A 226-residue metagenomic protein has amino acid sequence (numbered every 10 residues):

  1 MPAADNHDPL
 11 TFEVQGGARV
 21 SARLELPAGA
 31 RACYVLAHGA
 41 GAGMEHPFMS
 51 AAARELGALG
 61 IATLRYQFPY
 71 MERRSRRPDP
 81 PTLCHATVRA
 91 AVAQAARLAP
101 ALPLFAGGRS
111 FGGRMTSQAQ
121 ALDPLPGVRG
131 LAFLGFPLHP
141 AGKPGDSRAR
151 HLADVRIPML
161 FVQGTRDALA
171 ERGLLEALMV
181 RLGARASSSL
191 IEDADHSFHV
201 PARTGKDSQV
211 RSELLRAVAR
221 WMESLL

Functional and structural regions predicted by a protein language model:
P9-P103, S197-K206, R211: Serine-hydrolase catalytic machinery in alpha/beta-hydrolase-like enzymes
M49, R148, I157, A170-M179: Short alpha-helix in the alpha/beta-hydrolase fold that links the catalytic acid
Y66, L134, V162: The conserved SAM/SAH-binding core of class I Rossmann-like methyltransferase domains, concentrating on the hydrophobic
V88-I157: Primarily recognizes the serine-hydrolase "nucleophile elbow" in alpha/beta-hydrolase and SGNH/GDSL folds
V155, F161-Q163, D167: Short beta-strand/loop motif that positions the catalytic acidic residue of the alpha/beta-hydrolase fold
T165-A170, H196-S197: Acidic catalytic loop of the alpha/beta-hydrolase fold
L182-H199: Catalytic histidine neighborhood in serine/cysteine hydrolases with alpha/beta-hydrolase-type architecture
R203-L226: Catalytic active-site module of serine/aspartate enzymes centered on a nucleophile-bearing elbow/loop
